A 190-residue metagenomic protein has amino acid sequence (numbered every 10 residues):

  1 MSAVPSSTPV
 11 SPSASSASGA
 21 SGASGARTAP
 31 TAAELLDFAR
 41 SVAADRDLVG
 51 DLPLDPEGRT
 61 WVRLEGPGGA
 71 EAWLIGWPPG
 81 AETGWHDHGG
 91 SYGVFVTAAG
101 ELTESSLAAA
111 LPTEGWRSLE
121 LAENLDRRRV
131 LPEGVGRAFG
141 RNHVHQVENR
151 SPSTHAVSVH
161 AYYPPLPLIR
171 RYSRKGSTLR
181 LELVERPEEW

Functional and structural regions predicted by a protein language model:
P5-P30, T113: Intrinsically disordered, low-complexity terminal tails and inter-domain linkers enriched for S/T/G/P/D/E
G50-P79: A short glycine-rich, His/Asp/Glu-containing loop-to-beta-strand
W73-H88, G140-N142: Conserved short histidine dyad/triad with adjacent acidic residue
P79, G90-A110: Glycine- and acidic-residue-biased ligand/ion/polar-headgroup-sensing regions
V94, A109-Q146, V184-R186: Short acidic-glycine-tyrosine-enriched beta hairpin
V94, S153-L168: A short hydrophobic beta-strand segment most commonly corresponding to one strand of the jelly-roll/cupin
V147-S151: Asparagine-centered strand-capping/turn motif at beta-strand->loop junctions
R170-W190: C-terminal edge-of-domain segments
